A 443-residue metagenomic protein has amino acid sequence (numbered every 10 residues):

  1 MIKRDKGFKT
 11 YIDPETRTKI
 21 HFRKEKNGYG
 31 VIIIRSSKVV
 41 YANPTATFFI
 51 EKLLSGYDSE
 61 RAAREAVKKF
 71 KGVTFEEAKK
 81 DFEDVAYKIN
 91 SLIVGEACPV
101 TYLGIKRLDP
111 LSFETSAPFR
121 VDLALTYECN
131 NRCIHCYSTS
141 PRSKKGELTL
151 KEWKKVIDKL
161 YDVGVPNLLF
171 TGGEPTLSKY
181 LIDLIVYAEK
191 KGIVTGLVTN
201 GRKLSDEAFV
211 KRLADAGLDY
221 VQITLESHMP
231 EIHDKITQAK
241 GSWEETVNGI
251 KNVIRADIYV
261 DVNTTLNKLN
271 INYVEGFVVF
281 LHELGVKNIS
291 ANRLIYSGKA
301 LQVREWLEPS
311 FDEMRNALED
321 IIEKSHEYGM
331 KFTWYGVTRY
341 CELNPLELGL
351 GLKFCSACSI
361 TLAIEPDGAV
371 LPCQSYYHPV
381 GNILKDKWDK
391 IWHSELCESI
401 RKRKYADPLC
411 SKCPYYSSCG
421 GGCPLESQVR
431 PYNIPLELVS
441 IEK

Functional and structural regions predicted by a protein language model:
M1-K52, G72-V73: Acidic, low-complexity/disordered tracts enriched in E/D and polar residues
I2-K9, I20, A214-D219, T224-E226 (+4 more regions): Radical SAM enzyme [4Fe-4S]-AdoMet core and its adjacent flexible, acidic and glycine-rich loops/tails across
Y11-D13, H21-I32, V39-Y41, F82-D122 (+1 more regions): N-terminal [4Fe-4S]-dependent radical SAM core
I12-P14, V370, S375-K443: Flexible mid-to-C-terminal extensions adjoining Fe-S/redox cofactors in radical SAM and related proteins
S36, R132, G172, P366-D367: Residue-level recognition of short loop/turn positions
K52-R61: Short capping segments at the starts of secondary-structure elements
R61, F70-V73, K80-D84, K88 (+1 more regions): Conserved alpha-helical substructure of the radical SAM core
E128, R132, C136-T139, C358 (+4 more regions): Cys/His-rich metal-chelating microdomains
